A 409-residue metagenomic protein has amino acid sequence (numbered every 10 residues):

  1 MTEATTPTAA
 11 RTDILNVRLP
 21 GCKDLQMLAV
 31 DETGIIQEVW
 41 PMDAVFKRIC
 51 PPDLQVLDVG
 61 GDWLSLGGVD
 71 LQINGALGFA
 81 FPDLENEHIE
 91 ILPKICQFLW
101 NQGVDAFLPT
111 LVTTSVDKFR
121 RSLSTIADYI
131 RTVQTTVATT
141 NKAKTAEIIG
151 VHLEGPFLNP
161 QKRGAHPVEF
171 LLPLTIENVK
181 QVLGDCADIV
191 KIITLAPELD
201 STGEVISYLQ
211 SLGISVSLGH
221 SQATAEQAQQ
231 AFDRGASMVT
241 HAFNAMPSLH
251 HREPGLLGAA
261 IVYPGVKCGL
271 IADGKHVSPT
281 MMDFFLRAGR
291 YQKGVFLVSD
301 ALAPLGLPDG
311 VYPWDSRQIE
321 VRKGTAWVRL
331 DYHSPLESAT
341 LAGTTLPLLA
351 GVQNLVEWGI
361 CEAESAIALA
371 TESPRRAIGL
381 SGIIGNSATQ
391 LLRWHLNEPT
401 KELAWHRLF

Functional and structural regions predicted by a protein language model:
M1-I49, L408: N-terminal metal-binding scaffold of metallo-dependent hydrolase/deaminase domains
T6-N16, K47-P93, Q97: Replace "His-x-His-based motif
V17, G34, G61, Q72 (+8 more regions): Divalent metal-coordination and catalytic microenvironments
L19-M27, K293, G359-I367, R375-F409: Acidic, glycine-enriched loop/beta-strand segments at the rims of small-molecule binding/catalytic pockets
D62-L64, L71, F81-A146, F170-D185 (+1 more regions): Alpha-helical scaffold segments that flank or form the walls of functional sites
N74-A76, P93-T125, T145-N159, C186-E198 (+4 more regions): Divalent metal-dependent hydrolysis catalytic cores, especially in the metallo-beta-lactamase
L153, P160-G255: Divalent metal-binding pocket/active-site signature
Q227-S365, A377, N397, F409: Active-site-adjacent C-terminal substructures of enzyme catalytic domains
